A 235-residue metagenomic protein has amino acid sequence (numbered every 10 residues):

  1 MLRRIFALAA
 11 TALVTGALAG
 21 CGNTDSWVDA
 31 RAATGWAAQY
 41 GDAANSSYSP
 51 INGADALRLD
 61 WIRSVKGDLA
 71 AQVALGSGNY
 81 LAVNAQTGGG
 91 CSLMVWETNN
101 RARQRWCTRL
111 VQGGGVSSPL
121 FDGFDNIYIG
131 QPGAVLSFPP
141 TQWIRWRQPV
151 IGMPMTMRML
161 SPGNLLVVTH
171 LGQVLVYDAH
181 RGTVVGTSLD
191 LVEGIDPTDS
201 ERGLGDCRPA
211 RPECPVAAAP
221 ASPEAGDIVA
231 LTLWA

Functional and structural regions predicted by a protein language model:
M1-A9: Bacterial N-terminal signal peptides that target proteins for export
A17-G20: C-terminal motif of bacterial Sec signal peptides marking the signal peptidase cleavage site
N23-A71, N79-Q86, S92-Q112, P139-V150 (+1 more regions): Aromatic (tryptophan-biased) beta-strands that constitute blades/sheets of beta-rich domains
A37-A38, N79-V83, N126-Y128, L165-V167 (+2 more regions): Conserved beta-propeller blade signature
Q72-V73, P119, M157-R158, A219-P220 (+1 more regions): Hydrophobic core register within WD40 beta-propeller blades
L75-G78, F121-F124, M159-P162, S222-G226: Residue-level detector of Asp-centered blade-edge/turn motifs that repeat once per structural unit in beta-propeller
G88-L93, P132-L136, L171-L175, W234-A235: Loop/turn residues immediately N-terminal
D199-R202, C207-A210, C214-A235: Acidic, serine/threonine- and glycine-rich low-complexity intrinsically disordered segments that serve as flexible
